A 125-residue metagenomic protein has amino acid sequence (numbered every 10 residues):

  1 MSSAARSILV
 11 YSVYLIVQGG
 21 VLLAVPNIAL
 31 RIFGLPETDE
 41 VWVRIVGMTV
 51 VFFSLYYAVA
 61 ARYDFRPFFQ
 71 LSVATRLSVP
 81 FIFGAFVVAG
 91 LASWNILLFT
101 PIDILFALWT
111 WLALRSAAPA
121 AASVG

Functional and structural regions predicted by a protein language model:
M1-Y14: Cytosolic juxtamembrane helix and N-cap/initiation of the first transmembrane helix
S7, L71, T75-V88, S116-A118: Loop-helix junctions at membrane interfaces
V13-L23, D39-A61, V73-F81, I104: Core segments of alpha-helical transmembrane spans in multipass integral membrane proteins
N27-T38: Membrane-interface helix termini and inter-helical loops of multi-pass transporters
L30, Y56, L114-A118: Membrane-water interface at transmembrane helix exits
I45, F81, W94, I102-L105 (+2 more regions): Non-catalytic terminal and connector segments of soluble metabolic enzymes
A61-Q70, F81-L98: Membrane-helix boundary connector in multi-pass membrane proteins
V88-G90, L105-G125: Membrane-water interface at the C-terminal end of transmembrane alpha helices
